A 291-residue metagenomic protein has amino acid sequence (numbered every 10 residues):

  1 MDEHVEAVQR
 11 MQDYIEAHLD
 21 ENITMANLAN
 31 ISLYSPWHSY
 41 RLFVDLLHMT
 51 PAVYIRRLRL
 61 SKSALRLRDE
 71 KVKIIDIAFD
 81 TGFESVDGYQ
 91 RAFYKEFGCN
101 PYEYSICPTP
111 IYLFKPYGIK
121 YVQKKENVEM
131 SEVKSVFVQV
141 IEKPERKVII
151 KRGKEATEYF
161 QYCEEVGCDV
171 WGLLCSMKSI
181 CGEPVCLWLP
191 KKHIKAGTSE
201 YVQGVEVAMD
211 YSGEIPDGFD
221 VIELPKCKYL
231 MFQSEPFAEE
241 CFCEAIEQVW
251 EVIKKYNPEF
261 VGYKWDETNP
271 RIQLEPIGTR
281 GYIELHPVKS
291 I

Functional and structural regions predicted by a protein language model:
M1-E6, V53: Basic, helix-initiating cap at the start of DNA-binding domains
Q9-A26, D45-T81, C107-V128: Terminal helix-turn-helix DNA-binding modules in bacterial transcription factors
N22-I55, A78-N100: Basic/polar phosphate-binding segments, predominantly the helix-turn-helix DNA-binding elements of transcriptional
S61, L65-R68, D87, R91-I291: A solvent-exposed interaction/effector surface
